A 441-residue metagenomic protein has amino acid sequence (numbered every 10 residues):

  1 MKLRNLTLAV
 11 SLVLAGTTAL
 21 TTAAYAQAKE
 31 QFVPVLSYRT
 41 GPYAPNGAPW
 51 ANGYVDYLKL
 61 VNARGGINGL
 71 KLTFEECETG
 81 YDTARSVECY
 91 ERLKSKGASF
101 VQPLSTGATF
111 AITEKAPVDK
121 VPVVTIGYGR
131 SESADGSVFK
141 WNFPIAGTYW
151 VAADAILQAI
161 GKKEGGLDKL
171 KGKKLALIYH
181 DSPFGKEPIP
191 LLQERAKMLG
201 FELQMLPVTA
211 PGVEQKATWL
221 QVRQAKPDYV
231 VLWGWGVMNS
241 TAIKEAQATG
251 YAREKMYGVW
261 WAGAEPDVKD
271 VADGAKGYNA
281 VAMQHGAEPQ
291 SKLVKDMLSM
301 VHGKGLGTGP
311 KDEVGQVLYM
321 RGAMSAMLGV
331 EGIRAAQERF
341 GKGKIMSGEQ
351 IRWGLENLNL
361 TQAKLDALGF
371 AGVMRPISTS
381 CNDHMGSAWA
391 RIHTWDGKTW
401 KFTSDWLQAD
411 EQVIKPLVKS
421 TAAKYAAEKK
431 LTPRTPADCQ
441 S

Functional and structural regions predicted by a protein language model:
A19-A26: Sec/Tat signal peptide C-region and signal peptidase I cleavage site
E30-F32, P45-N52, R64-G136, I145 (+2 more regions): Beta-alpha junction/loop-to-helix N-cap segments that form part of ligand/metal-binding clefts
E30-V55, C77-A84, S105, I178-E187 (+1 more regions): Extracytoplasmic "Venus flytrap"
N52-F74, G165-D168, K197-G200: Signal peptide-proximal N-terminal region of secreted/periplasmic/extracellular or secretory-lumen proteins
A84-R85, E132, K140-G250, E288-K295: Extracellular/periplasmic Venus flytrap/periplasmic-binding protein
L93-T106, P122-I126, K174-Y179, K226-G236 (+3 more regions): Periplasmic-binding protein-like
A246-A326: Extracellular/periplasmic periplasmic-binding protein-like sensory domains
L306-Y319, V330-D405, A409: Segments of small-molecule ligand-sensing domains
